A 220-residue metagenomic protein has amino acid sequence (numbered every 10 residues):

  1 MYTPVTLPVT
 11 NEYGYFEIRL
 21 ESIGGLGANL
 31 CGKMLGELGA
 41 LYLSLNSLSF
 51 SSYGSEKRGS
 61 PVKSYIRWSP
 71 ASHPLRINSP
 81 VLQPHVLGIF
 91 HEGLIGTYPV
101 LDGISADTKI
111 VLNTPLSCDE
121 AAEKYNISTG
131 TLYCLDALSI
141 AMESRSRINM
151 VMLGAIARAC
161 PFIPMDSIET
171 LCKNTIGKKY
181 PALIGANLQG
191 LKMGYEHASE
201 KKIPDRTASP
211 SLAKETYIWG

Functional and structural regions predicted by a protein language model:
M1-G220: Active-site cofactor/cluster-binding pocket
